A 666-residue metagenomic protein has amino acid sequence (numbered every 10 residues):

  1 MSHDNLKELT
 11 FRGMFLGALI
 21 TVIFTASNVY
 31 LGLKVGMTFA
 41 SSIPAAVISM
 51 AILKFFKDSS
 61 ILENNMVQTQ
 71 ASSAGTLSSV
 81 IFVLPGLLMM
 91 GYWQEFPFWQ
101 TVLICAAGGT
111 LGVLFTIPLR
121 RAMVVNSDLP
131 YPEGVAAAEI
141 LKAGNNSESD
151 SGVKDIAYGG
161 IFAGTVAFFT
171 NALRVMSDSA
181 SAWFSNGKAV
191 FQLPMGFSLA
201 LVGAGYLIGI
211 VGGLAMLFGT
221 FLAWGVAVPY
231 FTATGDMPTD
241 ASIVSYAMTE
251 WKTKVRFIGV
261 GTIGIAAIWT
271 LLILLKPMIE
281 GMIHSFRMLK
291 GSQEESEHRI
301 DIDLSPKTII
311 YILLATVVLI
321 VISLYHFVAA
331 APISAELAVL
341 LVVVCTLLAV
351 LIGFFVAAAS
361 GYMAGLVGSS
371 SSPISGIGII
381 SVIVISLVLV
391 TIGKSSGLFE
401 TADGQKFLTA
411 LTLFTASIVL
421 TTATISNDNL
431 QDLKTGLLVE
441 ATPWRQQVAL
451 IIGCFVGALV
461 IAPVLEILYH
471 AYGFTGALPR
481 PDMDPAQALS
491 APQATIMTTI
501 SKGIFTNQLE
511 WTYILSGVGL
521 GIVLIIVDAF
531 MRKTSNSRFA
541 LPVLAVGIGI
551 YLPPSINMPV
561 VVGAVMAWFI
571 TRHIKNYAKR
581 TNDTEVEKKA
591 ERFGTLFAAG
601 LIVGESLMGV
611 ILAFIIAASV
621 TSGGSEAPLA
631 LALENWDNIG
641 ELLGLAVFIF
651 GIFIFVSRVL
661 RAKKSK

Functional and structural regions predicted by a protein language model:
M1-K666: Alpha-helical multipass membrane-protein architecture
